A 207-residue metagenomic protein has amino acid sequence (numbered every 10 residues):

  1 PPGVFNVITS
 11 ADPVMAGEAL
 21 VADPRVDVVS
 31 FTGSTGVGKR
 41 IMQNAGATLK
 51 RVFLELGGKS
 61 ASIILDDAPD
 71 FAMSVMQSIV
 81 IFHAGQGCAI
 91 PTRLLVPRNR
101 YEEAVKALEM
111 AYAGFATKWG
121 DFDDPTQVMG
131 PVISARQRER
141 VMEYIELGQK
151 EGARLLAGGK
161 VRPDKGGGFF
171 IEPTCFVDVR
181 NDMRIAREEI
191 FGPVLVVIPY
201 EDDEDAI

Functional and structural regions predicted by a protein language model:
P1-G17: PLP-dependent aminotransferase-like
V4-N6, R51, R154, V196: Conserved beta-strand segments of alpha/beta enzyme cores
V7-D12, F31, V196-I198: Active-site donor-binding acidic/aromatic loop of nucleotide-activated sugar and phosphosugar transferases involved
A22-D23, V28, S34-R180, D202-D205: ALDH superfamily catalytic-core signature
A186: Short, solvent-exposed loop/beta-turn-alpha elements that line the ligand-binding surface or hinge of extracytoplasmic
I190: Cofactor-binding beta-sheet edge motifs in enzyme active sites
P193: Glycine-rich nucleotide-phosphate-binding loops and adjacent flexible coil segments
